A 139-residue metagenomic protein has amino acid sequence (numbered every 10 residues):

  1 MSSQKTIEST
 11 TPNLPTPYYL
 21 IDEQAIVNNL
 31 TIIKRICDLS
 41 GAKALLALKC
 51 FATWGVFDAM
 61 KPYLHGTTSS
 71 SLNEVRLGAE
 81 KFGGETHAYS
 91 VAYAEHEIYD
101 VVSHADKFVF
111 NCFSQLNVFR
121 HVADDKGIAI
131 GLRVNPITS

Functional and structural regions predicted by a protein language model:
M1-I21: Generic N-terminal amphipathic, Lys/Arg-enriched alpha-helix
K5, S9, L30-I32, C50: Short, flexible segments with low predicted structural confidence
E8-T10, I36, A59, I98-Y99: Short hydrophobic/aromatic segments of transmembrane alpha-helices and their interfaces
Y18, A42-S139: Active-site-proximal beta-alpha core segment in soluble small-molecule metabolic enzymes
A25: Active-site anion-handling motifs in enzyme catalytic cores
N28-N29, N135: Asparagine-centered polar/low-complexity signal
N29-L39, L77: A short, N-terminal amphipathic alpha-helix
